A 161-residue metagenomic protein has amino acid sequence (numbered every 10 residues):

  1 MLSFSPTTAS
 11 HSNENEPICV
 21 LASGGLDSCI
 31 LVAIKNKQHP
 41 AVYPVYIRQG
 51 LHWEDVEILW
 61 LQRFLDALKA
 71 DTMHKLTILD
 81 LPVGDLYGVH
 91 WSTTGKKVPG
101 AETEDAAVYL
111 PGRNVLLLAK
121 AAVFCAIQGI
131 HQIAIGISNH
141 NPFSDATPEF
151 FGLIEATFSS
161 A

Functional and structural regions predicted by a protein language model:
M1-A161: ATP-dependent adenylation/nucleotidyltransferase module used to activate substrates
